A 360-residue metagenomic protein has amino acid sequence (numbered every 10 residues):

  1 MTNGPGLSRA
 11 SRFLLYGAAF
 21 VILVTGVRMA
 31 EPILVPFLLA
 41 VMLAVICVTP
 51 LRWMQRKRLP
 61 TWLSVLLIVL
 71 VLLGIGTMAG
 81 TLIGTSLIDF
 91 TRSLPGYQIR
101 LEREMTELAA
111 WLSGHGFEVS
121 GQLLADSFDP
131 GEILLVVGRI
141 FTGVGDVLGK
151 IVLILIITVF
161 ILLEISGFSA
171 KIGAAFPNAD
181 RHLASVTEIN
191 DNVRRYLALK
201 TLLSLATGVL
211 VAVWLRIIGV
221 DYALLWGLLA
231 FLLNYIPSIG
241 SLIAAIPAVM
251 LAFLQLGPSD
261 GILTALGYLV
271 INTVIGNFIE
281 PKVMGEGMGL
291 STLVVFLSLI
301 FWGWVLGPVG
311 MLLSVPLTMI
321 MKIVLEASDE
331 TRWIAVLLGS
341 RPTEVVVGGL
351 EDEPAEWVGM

Functional and structural regions predicted by a protein language model:
M1-T85, I323-M360: Anchoring transmembrane alpha helix of integral membrane proteins
T2, G6, P50-K57, L63 (+3 more regions): Juxtamembrane membrane-interface segments in integral membrane proteins
R12, G145-L254, P258-L266: Alpha-helical transmembrane segments and their immediate interhelical loop/hinge regions in multi-pass membrane
G17-I22, G26, L66-A79, L148-L155 (+12 more regions): Generic alpha-helical transmembrane segments of integral inner-membrane proteins, especially permease/transport modules
M29, I33-F37, T49, W53 (+7 more regions): Membrane-spanning helices that line or support transport/gating and their immediate boundary helices in channels
P32-L39, I217-L229, L256-T264, L290-V295 (+2 more regions): Membrane-water interface of transmembrane alpha-helices in multipass transporters/channels
R52-R56, D89-R92, G96-R103, E107-A110 (+9 more regions): Short amphipathic alpha-helical coupling elements at transmembrane boundaries
G261-M360: Hydrophobic alpha-helical transmembrane segments of membrane transport and translocation systems, primarily multi-pass
